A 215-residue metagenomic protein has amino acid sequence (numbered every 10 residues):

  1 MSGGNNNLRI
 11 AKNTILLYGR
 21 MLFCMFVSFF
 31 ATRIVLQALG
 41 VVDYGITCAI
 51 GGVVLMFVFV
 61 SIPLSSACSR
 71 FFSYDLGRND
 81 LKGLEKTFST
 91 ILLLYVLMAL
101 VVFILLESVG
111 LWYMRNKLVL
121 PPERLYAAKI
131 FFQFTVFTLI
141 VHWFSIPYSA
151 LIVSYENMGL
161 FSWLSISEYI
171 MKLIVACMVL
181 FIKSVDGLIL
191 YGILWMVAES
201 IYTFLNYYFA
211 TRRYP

Functional and structural regions predicted by a protein language model:
M1-S28, K82, K86-S89: N-terminal membrane topogenesis motif
A11, L139-S167, C177, I189 (+1 more regions): Membrane-interface junctions at transmembrane-helix termini in multi-pass inner-membrane proteins
F26-Y44, R115-L120, M178-S184: Helix-terminus/linker motif at the lipid-water interface of multi-pass membrane proteins
V27, A31, C48-L76, Y95-V96 (+3 more regions): Small-residue-rich midsections of specific transmembrane alpha-helices
I34-V58, T87, G187-I193: Interfacial/gating helices of multi-pass transporter permease domains
F103-P122: Short membrane-interface helical motifs at transmembrane helix boundaries in multi-pass membrane transporters
L111, P121-S145, I174, I193: Alpha-helical transmembrane segments of multi-pass membrane proteins
S162-M178, I182-Y214: Hydrophobic alpha-helical transmembrane segments
